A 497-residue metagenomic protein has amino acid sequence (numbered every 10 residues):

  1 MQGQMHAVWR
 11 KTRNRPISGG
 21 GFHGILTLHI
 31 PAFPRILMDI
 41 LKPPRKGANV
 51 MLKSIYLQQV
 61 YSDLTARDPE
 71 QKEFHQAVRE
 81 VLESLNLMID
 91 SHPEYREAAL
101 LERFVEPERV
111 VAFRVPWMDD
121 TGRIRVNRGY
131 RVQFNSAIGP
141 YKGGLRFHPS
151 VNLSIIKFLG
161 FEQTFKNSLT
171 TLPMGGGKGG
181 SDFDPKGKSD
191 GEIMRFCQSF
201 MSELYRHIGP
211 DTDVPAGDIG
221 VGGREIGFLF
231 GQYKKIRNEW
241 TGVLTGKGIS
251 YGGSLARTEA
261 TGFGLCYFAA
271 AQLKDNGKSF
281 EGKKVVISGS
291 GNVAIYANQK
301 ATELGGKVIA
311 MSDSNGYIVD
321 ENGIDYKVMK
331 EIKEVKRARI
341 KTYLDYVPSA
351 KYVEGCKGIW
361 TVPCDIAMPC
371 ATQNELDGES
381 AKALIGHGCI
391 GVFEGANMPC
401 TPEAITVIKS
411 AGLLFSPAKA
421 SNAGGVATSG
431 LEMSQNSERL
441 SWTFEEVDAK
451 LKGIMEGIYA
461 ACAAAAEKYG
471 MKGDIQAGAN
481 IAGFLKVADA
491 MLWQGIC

Functional and structural regions predicted by a protein language model:
T27-V50: Short, Lys/Arg-enriched N-terminal segments with co-localized hydrophobic residues within the first ~10-30 amino acids
V50-L255, K486-G495: N-terminal ligand-binding/catalytic initiation module
L52-A77, Q272, I385-C497: Adenosine-phosphate binding glycine-rich loop
T212-A216, E239-L244, I287, A310-D313 (+5 more regions): General beta-strand structural signal in soluble alpha/beta enzymes
A256-T361: Glycine-rich phosphate/diphosphate-binding loop of Rossmann-like nucleotide-binding domains
G316-F415, A420: Rossmann-like adenosine-cofactor binding region
